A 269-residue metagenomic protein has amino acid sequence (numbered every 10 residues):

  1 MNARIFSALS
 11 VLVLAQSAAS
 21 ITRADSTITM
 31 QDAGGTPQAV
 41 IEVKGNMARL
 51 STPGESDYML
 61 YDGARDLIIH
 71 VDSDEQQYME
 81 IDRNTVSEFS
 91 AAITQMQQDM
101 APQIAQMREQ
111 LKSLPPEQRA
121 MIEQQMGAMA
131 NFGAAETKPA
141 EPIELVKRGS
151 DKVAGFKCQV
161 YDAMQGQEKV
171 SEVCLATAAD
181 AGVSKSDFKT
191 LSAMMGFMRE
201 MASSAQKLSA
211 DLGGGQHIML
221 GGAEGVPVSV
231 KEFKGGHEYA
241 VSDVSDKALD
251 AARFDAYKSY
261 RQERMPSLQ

Functional and structural regions predicted by a protein language model:
M1-I5: Positively charged n-region of N-terminal signal peptides that target proteins for export
S7-S17: Bacterial N-terminal signal peptides
I21-Q269: Extended soluble regions of mature proteins
